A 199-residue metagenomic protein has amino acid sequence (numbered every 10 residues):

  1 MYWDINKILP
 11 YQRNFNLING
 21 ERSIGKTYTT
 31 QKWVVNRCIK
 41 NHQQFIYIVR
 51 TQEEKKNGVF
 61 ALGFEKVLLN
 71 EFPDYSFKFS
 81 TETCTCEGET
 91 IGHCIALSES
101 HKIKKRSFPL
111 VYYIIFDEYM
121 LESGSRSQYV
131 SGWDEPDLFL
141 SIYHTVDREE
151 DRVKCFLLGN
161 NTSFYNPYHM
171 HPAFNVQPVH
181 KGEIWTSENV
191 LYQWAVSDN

Functional and structural regions predicted by a protein language model:
M1-N14: Pre-Walker A adenine-sensing motif
P10, I39, D147-R148: Residue-level signal for alpha-helix termini/capping positions
N14-T85, P167-H169: Conserved P-loop
N19-G20, I48-T51, I95, D117 (+1 more regions): Short His-Asn-centered micro-motif
Q43-Q44, I91, R152-K154: Residues at the starts of beta-strands that form the adenosine-phosphate
E82-W133: Conserved RecA-like ASCE ATPase "motif II neighborhood" in helicase/translocase motors
D117-W185: Signature of the SF2 helicase/ATPase Hel1-core->accessory helical subdomain module
Q177-N199: Conserved P-loop NTPase catalytic core
